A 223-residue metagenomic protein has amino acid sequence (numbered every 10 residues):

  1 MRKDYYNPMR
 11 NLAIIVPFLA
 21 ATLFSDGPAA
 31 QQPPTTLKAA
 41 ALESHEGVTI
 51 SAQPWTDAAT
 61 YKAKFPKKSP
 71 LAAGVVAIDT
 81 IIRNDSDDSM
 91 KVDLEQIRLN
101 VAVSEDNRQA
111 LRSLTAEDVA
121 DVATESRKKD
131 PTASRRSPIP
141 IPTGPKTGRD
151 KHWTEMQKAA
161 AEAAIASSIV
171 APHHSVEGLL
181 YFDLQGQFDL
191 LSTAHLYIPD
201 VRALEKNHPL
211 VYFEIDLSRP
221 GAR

Functional and structural regions predicted by a protein language model:
M1, P17, Q53-W55: Structured loops at beta-to-helix junctions and adjacent beta-edge loops in soluble globular domains
M1-M9: N-terminal secretory signal peptides that target proteins for export/translocation
A13-L23: Bacterial N-terminal signal peptides
G27-R223: Conserved functional micro-motifs across diverse proteins
